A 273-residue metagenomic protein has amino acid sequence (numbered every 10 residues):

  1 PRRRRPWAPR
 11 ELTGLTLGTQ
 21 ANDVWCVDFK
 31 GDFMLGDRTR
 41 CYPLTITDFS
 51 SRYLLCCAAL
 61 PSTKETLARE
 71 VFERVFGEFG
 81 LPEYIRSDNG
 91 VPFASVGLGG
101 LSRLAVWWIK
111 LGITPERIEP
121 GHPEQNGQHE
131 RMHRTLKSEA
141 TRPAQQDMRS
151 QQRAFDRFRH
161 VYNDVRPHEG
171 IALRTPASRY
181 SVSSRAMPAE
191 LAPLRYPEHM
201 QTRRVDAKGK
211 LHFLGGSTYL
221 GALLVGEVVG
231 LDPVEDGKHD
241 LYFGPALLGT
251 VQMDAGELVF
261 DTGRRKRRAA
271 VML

Functional and structural regions predicted by a protein language model:
P1-C26, D32, V91, S102-A105 (+1 more regions): Basic, flexible linker segments flanking DNA-binding modules in nucleic acid-interacting mobile-element proteins
R2-R4, R86, I118, A172: Residue-level detector of family-conserved "landmark" positions at structurally sensitive sites
G18-D23, F79, G112, V205-A207: A short, polar/charged loop/turn motif at coil->beta-strand junctions and beta-hairpin connectors
N22-V27, Y42, G216, V225-V229: Short beta-strand or tight-loop elements that sit immediately N-terminal to catalytic metal-binding acidic residues
V27-G77, E83-P92, I118-E119, E139 (+2 more regions): A short, conserved beta-strand element enriched in hydrophobic/aromatic residues
A68, G100-L101: Amphipathic coiled-coil/heptad-repeat helices and related helical stalk/stem segments that mediate oligomerization
G97, R103-P188, G230, E235: Charged alpha-helix within mobile-element recombinases
N163-L273: C-terminal, beta-rich DNA-binding module of retroviral/retroelements integrases
